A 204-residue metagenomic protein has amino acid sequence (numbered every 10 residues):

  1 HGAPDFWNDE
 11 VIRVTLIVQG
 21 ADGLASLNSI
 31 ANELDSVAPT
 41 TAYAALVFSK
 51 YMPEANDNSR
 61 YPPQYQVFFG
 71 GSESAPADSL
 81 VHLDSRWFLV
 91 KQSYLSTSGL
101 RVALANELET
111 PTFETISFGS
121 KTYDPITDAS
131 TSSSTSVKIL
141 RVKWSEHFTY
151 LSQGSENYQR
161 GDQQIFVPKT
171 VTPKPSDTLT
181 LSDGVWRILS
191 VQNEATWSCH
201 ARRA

Functional and structural regions predicted by a protein language model:
H1-T40: Charged, low-complexity interaction regions that mediate assembly/partner binding in large macromolecular machines
L24-A204: Short, conserved turn/kink motifs that form compact alpha/beta structural patches or helix kinks used as
